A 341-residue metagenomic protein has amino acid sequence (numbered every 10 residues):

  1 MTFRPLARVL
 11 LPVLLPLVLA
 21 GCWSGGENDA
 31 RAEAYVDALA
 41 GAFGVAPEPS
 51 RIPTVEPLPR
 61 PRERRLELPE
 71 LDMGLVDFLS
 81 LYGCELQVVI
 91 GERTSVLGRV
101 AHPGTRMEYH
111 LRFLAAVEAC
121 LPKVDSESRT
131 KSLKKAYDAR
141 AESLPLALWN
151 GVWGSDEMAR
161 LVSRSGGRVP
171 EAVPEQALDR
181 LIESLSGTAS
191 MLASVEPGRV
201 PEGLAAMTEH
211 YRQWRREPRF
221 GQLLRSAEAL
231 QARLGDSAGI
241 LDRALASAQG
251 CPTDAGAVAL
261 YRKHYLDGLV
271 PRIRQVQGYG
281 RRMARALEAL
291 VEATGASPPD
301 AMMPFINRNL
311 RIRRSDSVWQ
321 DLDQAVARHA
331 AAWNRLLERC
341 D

Functional and structural regions predicted by a protein language model:
M1-L11: Bacterial N-terminal signal peptides that target proteins for export
V18-G21: C-terminal motif of bacterial Sec signal peptides marking the signal peptidase cleavage site
W23-R51, Q213-D341: A cross-kingdom marker for long, charged
G25-A177: N-terminal Sec/ER secretory leader and immediately downstream segment of secreted/extracellular precursors
F43, L121, A141, L148 (+8 more regions): Generic secondary-structure transition motif, activating predominantly at the C-termini of alpha-helices
K134-D242: Extended, low-hydrophobicity segments enriched in charged/polar residues
